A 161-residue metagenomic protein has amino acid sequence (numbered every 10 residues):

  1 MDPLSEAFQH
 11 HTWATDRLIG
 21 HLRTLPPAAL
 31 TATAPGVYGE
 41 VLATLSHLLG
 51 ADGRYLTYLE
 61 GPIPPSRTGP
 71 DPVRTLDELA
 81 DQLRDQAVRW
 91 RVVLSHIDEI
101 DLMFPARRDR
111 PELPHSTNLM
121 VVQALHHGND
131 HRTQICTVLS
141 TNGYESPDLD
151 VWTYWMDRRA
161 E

Functional and structural regions predicted by a protein language model:
S5-G69, D109-E161: Short, contiguous alpha-helical
P62-I100: Helix-adjacent hinge/juxtasegments
S95-P111: Acidic catalytic patch
